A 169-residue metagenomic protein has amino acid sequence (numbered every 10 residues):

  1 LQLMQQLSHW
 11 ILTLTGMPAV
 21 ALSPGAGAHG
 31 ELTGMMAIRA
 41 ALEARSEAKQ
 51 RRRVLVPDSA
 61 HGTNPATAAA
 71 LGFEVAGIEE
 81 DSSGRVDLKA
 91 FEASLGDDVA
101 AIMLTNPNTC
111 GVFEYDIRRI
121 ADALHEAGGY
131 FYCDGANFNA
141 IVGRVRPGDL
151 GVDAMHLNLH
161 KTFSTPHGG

Functional and structural regions predicted by a protein language model:
L1-G25, G30: Conserved N-terminal alpha-helix of the aminotransferase class I/II PLP-enzyme fold
H29-G169: Conserved PLP-enzyme active-site core in the AAT-like
